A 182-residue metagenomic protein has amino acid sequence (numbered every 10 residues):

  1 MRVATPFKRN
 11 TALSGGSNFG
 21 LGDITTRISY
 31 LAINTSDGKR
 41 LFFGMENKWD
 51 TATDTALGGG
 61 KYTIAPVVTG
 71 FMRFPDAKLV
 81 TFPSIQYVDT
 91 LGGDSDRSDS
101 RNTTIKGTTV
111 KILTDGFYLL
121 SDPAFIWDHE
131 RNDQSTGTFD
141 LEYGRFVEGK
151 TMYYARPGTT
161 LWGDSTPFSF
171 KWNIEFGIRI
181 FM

Functional and structural regions predicted by a protein language model:
M1-M182: Transmembrane beta-barrel domains of Gram-negative outer membranes and organellar outer membranes
